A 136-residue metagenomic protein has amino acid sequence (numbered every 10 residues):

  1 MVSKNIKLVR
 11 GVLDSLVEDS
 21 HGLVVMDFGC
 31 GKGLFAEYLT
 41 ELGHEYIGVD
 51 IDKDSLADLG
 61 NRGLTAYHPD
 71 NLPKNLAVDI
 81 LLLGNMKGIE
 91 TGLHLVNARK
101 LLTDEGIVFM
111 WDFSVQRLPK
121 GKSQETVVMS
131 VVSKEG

Functional and structural regions predicted by a protein language model:
V2-H21: Conserved alpha-helix/loop element of class I SAM-dependent methyltransferases that forms part of the SAM/SAH-binding
F28: Conserved beta-strand/loop positions that form the S-adenosyl-L-methionine
G31: Conserved glycine-rich SAM-binding loop
L34-N71: Class I SAM-dependent methyltransferase SAM/SAH-binding core
D79-G92: A short SAM/SAH-binding and catalytic strip from SAM-dependent methyltransferases
G92-D104: A short glycine-rich, Lys/Arg-flanked "PGG" loop and its adjoining helix->strand segment in the class I
E105-F113: Conserved beta-strand signature within the Rossmann-like core of class I S-adenosyl-L-methionine
E125-G136: Core SAM-dependent methyltransferase catalytic element
